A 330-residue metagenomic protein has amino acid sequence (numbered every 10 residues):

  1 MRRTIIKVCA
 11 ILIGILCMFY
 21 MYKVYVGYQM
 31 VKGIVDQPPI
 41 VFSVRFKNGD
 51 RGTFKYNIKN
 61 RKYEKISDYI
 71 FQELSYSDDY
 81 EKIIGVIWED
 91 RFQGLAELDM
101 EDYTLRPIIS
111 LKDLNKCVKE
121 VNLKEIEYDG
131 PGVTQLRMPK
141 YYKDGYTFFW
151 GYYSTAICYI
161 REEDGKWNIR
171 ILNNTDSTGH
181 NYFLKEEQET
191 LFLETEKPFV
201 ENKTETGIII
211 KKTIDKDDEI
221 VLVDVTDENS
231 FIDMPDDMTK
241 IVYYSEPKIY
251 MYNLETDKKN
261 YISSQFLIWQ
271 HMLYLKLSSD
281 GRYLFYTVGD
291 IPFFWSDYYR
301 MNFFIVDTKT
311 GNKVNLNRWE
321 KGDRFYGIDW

Functional and structural regions predicted by a protein language model:
M1-R3: N-terminal Lys/Arg-rich, disordered targeting/topogenic segments
I6-I15, F19-W330: Sequence signature of WD/YWTD-type beta-propeller architectures
